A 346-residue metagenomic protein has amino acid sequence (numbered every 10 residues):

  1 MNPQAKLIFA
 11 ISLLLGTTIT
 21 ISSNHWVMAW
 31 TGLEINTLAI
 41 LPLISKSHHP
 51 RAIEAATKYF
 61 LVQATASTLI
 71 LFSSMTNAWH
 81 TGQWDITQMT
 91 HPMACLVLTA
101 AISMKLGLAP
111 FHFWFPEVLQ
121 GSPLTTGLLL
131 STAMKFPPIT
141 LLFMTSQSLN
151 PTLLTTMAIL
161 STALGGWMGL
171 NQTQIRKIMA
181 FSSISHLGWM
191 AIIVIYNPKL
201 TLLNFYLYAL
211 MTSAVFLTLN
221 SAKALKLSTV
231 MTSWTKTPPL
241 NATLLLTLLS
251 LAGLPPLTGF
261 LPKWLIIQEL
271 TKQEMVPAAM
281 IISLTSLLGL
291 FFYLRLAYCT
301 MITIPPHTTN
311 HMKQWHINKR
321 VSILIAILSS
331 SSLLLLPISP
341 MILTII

Functional and structural regions predicted by a protein language model:
M1-I346: Core, highly hydrophobic multi-pass alpha-helical transmembrane subunits of bioenergetic inner membranes
